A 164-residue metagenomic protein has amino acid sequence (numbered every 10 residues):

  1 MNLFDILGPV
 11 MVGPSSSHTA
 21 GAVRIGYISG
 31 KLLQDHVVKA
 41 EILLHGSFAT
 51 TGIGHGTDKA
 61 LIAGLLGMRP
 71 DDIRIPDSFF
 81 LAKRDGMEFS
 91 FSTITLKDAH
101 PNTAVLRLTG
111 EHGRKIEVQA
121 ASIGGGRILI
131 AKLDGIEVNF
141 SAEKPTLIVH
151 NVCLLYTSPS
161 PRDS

Functional and structural regions predicted by a protein language model:
M1-V10, A40-L43: Short, hydrophobic/aliphatic alpha-helical segments
V10-I25: Conserved phosphate/anionic-ligand binding catalytic regions in large, soluble enzymes, centered on
L32-E41, R69, P101: Non-transmembrane, aqueous-exposed alpha-helical and coiled segments at domain scale
H45-I73, S78-F80: A structural-propensity feature for long, helix-poor, extended segments
L66-H112: Contiguous domain-boundary segments centered on the initiation and propagation of an alpha-helix
N139-N151: Short glycine-/aliphatic-rich beta-strand segments at the starts of folded cytosolic domains
Y156-S164: Single conserved hydrophobic/aromatic residue that forms the stacking wall/gate of nucleotide- or nucleobase-binding
